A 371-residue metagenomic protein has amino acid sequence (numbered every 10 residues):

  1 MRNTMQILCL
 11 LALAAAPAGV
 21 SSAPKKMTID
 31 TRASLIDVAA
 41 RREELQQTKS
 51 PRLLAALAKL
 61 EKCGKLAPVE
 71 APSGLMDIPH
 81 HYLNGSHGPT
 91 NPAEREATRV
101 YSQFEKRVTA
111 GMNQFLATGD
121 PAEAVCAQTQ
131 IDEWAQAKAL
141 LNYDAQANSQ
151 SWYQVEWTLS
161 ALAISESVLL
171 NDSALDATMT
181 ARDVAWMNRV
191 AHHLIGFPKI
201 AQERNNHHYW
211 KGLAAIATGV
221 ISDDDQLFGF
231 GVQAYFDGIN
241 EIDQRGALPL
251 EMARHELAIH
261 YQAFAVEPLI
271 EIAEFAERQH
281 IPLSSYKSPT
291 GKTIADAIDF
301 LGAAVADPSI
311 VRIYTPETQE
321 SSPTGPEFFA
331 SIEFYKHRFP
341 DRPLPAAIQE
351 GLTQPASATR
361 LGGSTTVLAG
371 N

Functional and structural regions predicted by a protein language model:
R2-L10: Sec-dependent signal peptide recognition, specifically the positively charged N-region followed immediately by
Q6, Q103, R107, T158 (+3 more regions): Catalytic-loop motifs flanking and including active-site residues across diverse enzymes
A15-P17: N-terminal signal peptide c-region/cleavage motif recognized by signal peptidases
S21-A201, Y209, E277, S285-N371: Extracellular glycan-targeting catalytic surfaces
R107, D120, A215, L269-I272: Hydrophobic anchor position in alpha-helical repeat solenoids
Q114, A217-T218: Residue-level signature for tetratricopeptide repeat
D183-H192, G196-G212, T218, S222-D225 (+1 more regions): Extended amphipathic alpha-helical interaction segments
V220-R312: Long, repeat-rich segments with strong aromatic
